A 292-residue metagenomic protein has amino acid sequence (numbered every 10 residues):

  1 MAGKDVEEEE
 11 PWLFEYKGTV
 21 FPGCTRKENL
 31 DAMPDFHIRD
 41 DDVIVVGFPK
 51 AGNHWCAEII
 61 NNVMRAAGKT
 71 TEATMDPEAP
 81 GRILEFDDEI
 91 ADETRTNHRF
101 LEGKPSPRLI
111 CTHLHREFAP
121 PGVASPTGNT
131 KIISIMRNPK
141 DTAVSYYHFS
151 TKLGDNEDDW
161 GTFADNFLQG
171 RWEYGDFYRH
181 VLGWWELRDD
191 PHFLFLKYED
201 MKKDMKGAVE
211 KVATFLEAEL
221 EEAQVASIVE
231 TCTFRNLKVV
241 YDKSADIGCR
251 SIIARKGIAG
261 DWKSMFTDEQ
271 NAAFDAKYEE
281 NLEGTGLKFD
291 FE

Functional and structural regions predicted by a protein language model:
M1-L196, D242-G260, S264-E292: PAPS-dependent sulfotransferase catalytic domain
G52-A66, L196-L220, I228, N236: PAPS/PAP-binding and catalytic site of the sulfotransferase fold
K140-A143, K206-A213, E222-V225, N271 (+1 more regions): An amphipathic alpha-helix signature
T214-R255: Catalytic lobes of large eukaryotic enzymes
